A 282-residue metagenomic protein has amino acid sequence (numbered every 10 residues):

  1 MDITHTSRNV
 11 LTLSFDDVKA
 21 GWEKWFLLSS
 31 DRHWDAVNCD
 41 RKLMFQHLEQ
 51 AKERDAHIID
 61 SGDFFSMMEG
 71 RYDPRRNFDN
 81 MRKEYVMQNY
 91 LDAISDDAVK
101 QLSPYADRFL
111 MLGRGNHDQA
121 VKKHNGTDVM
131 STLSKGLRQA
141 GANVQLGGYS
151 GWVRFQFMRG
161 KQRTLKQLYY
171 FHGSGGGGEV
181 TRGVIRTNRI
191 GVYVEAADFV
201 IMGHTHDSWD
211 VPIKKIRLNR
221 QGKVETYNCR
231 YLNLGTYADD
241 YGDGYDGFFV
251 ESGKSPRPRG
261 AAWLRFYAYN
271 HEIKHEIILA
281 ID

Functional and structural regions predicted by a protein language model:
M1-V18: Short glycine- and acidic-rich boundary segments immediately preceding or forming the N-terminal edge of structured
R8-V10, G148-S150, R259-A261: Short hydrophobic/aromatic beta-strand or adjacent loop that forms the aromatic wall/cage of a ligand/substrate-binding
L13-L27, V153-Y169, T226-C229: Beta-strand-turn-beta hairpins that frame and shape the catalytic cleft of phosphate-ester-processing enzymes
S14-W25, S29, W34-G147: Core catalytic region of metal-dependent phosphoesterases/phosphodiesterases, especially metallo-beta-lactamase-like
S29-S30, S61, G113-G115, F171-G173 (+2 more regions): Short His-Asn-centered micro-motif
N77-D79, S252-G253, P258-A261, Y267-D282: C-terminal accessory extensions appended to soluble enzyme cores
A120-D210, D282: Charged, low-complexity C-terminal accessory regions
L165-L168, S174-A268: Conserved beta-sheet core of the metallophosphoesterase superfamily
